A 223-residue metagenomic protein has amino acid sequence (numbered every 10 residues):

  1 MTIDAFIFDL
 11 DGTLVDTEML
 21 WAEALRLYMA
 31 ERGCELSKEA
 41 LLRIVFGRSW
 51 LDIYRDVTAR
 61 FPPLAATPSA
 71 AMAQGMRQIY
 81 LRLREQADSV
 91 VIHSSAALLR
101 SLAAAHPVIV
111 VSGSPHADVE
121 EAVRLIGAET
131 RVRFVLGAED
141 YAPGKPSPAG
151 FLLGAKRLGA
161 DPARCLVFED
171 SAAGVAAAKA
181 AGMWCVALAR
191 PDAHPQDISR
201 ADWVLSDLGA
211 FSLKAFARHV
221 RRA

Functional and structural regions predicted by a protein language model:
M1-D4, A96, R100, H116-A223: Asp-based, Mg2+/Mn2+-dependent phosphohydrolase catalytic module
M1-R43: Active-site neighborhood of HAD-like aspartate-dependent phosphohydrolases
L14, V91, V108-V111, P143 (+2 more regions): Conserved SAM-binding loop
L20, V45-S49, G75, V90-S94 (+3 more regions): Short beta->alpha linker loops
C34-L36, P63-L64, A128, G159-A160: Helix N-cap/coil-helix junction residues
E35, P107-V108, W184: Residue-level detector of anion-binding/catalytic polar loops
F46-L83, H93, R100-S101: A metal-dependent, Asp-based hydrolase signature
R82-V110, H116, E120: Short, acidic loop-to-helix structural element flanking the phosphoryl-transfer center in phosphate-processing enzymes
